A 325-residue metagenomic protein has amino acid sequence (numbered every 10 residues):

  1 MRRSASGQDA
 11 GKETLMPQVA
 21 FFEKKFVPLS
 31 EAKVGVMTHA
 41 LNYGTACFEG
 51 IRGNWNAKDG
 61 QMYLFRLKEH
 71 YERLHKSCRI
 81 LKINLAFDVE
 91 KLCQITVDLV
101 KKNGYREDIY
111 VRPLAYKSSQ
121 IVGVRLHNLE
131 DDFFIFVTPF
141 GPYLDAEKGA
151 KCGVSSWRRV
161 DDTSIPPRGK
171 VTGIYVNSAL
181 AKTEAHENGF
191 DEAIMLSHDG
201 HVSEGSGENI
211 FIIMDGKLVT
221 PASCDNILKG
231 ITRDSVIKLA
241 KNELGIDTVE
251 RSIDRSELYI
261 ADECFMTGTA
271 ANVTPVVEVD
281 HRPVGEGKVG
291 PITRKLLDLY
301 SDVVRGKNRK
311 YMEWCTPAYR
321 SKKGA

Functional and structural regions predicted by a protein language model:
M1-R3, G7, G11-D98, I121-A325: Helix-start/capping segments and mature chain N-termini
L92-Y110, L114-I121: Short, acidic/charged, Gly/Pro-enriched secondary-structure junctions
